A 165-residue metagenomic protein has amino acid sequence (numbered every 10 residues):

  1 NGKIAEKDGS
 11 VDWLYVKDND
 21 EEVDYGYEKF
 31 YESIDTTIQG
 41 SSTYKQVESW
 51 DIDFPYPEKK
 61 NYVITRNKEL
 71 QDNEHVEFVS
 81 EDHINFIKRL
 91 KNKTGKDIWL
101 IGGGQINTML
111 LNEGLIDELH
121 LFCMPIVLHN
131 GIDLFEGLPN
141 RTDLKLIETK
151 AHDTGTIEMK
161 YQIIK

Functional and structural regions predicted by a protein language model:
N1-K165: Enzymes that bind and transform nitrogen-containing heteroaromatic metabolites
